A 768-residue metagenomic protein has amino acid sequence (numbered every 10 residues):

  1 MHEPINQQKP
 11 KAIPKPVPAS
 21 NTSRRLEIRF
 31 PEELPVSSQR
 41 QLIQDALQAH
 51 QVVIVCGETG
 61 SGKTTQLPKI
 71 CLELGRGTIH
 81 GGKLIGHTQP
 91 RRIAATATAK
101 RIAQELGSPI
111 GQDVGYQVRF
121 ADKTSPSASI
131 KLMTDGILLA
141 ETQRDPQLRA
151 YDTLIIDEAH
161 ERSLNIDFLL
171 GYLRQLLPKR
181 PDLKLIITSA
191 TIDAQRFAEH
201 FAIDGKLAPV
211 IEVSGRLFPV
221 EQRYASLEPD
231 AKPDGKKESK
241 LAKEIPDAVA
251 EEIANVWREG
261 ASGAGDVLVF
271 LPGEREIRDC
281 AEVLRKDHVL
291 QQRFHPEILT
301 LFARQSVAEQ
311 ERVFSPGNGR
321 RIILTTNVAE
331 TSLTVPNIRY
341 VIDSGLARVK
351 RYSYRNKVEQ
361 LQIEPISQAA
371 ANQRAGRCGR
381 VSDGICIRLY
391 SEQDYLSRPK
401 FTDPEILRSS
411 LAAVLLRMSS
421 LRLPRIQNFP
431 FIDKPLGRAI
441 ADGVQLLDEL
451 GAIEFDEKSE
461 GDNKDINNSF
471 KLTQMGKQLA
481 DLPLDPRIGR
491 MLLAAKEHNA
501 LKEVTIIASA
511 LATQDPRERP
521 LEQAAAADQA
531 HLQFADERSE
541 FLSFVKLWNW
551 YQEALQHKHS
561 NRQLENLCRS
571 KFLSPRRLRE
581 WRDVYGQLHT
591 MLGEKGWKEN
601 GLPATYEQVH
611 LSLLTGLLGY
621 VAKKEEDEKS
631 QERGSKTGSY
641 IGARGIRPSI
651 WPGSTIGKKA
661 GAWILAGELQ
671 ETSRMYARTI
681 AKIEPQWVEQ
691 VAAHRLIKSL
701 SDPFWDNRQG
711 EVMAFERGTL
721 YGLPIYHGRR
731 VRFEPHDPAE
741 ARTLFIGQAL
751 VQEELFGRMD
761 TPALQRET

Functional and structural regions predicted by a protein language model:
M1-M491: P-loop NTPase motor module signature
C56-E58, L446-A452, K477-P483, I488-T768: Extended, charged helical/alpha-beta scaffold domains that provide interaction surfaces
